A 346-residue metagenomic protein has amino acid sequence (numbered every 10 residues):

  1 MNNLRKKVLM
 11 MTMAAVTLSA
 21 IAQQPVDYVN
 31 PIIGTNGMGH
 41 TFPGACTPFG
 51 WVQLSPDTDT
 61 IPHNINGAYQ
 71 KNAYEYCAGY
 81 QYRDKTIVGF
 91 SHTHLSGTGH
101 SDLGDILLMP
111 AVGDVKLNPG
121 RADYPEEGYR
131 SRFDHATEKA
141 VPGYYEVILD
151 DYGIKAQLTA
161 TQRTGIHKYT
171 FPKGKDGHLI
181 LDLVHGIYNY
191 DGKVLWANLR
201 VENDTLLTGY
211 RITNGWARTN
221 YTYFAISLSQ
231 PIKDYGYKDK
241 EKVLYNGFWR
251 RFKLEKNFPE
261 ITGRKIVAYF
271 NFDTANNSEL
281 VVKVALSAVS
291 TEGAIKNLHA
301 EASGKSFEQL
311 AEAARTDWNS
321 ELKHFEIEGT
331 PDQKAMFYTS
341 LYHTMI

Functional and structural regions predicted by a protein language model:
M1-Q23: Bacterial Sec-dependent N-terminal signal peptides
Q23-I346: Accessory carbohydrate-recognition regions in carbohydrate-active enzymes
